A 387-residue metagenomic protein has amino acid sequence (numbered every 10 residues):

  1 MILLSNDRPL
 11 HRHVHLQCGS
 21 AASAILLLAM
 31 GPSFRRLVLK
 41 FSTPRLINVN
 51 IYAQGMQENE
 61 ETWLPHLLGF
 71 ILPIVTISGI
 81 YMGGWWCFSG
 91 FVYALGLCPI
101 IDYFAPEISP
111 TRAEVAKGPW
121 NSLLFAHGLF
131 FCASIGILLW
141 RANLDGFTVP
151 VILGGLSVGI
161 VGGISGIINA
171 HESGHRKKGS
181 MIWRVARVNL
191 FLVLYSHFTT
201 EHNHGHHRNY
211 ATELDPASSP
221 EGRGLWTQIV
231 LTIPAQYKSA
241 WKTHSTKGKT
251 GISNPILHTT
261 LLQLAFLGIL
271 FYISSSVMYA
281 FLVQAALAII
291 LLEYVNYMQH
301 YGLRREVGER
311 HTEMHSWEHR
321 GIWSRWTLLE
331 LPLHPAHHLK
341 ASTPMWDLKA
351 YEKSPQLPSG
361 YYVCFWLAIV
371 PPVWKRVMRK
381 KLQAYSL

Functional and structural regions predicted by a protein language model:
D7, H11-H15, N50: Intrinsic-disorder-associated, low-complexity terminal segments enriched in Asp/Asn/His/Tyr and depleted of Lys/Arg
R35-R36: Compositionally biased, intrinsically disordered low-complexity segments enriched in Pro/Arg/Gln/His
G55-T76, K178-I256, F281, L287-L387: Cytosolic/stromal cytosol-facing helical appendages immediately following the last transmembrane segment
Q57-Y103, G118-N143, V149-G163, I252-N296 (+1 more regions): Alpha-helical bilayer-embedded segments of polytopic membrane proteins, i.e., transmembrane/intramembrane helices
F104-A116, R304: Membrane-helix interface/capping segments
R112-A113, G118-V230: Intramembrane catalytic core of multi-pass membrane enzymes that act on lipidic substrates
